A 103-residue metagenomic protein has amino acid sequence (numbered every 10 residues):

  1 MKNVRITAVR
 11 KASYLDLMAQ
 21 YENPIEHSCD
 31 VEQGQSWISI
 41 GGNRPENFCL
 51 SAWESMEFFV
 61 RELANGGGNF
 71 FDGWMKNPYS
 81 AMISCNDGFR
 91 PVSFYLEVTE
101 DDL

Functional and structural regions predicted by a protein language model:
M1-R5, D30-Q33, E100-D101: A short, structured loop/turn motif at beta-sheet edges
K2, K11-N23: Short, structured beta-strand/loop micro-motifs enriched in basic residues and often containing a Trp
N3, S36-I38, P91-S93: Intrinsic-disorder/low-complexity, polar/charged segments enriched in Ser/Thr/Lys/Arg/Asp/Glu/Gln
A8-R10, V98: Short, structured patches in soluble enzyme cores that scaffold and shape functional sites
A12-Y14, N43-P45, D102: Short loop/turn segments at secondary-structure transitions that flank enzyme active sites
Q20-R44: Short, flexible N-terminal segments of the mature chain
R44-E54: Short, Lys/Arg- and Gly-enriched loop/turn segments at beta-strand edges
M56-L103: Short, compact, well-ordered microdomains
